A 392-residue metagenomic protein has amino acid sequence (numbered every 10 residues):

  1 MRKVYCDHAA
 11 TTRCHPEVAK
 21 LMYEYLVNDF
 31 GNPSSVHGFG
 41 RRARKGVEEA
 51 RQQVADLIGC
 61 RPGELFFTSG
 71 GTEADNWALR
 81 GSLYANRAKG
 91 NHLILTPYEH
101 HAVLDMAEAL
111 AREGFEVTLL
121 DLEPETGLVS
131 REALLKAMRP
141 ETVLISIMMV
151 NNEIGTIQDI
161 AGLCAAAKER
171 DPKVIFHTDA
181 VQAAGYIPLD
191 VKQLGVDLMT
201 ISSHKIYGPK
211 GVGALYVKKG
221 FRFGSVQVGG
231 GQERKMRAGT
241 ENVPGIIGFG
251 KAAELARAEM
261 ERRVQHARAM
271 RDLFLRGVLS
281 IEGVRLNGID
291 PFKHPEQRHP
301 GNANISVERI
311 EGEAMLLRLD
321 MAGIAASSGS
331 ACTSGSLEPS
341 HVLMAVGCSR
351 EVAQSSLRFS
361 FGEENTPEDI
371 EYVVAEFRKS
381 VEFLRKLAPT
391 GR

Functional and structural regions predicted by a protein language model:
M1-R392: Pyridoxal 5′-phosphate
